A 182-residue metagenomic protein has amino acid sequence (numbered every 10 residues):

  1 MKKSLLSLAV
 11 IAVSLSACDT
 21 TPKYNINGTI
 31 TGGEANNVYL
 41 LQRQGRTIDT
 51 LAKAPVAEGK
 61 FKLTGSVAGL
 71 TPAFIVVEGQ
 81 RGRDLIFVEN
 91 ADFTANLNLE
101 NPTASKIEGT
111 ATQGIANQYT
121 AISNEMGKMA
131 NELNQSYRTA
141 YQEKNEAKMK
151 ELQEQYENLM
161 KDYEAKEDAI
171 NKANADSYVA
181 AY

Functional and structural regions predicted by a protein language model:
M1-T29: Bacterial Sec-dependent N-terminal signal peptides
S4-S7, T110, S177: Short linear Ser/Thr-Pro motifs
V13, A169-I170: Generic structural signal for isolated residues within well-ordered alpha-helices
C18-A169: A non-transmembrane, solvent-exposed segment enriched in polar/low-complexity residues
D176-Y182: Amphipathic alpha-helical repeat scaffolds of TPR domains
